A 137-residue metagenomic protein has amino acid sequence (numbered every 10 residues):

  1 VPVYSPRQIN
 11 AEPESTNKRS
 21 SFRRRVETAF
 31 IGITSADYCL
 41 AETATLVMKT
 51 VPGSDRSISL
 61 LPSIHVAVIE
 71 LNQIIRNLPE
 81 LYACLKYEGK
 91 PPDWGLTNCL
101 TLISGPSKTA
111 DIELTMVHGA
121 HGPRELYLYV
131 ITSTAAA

Functional and structural regions predicted by a protein language model:
V1-A137: The feature marks the mature, well-folded catalytic cores of soluble enzymes
